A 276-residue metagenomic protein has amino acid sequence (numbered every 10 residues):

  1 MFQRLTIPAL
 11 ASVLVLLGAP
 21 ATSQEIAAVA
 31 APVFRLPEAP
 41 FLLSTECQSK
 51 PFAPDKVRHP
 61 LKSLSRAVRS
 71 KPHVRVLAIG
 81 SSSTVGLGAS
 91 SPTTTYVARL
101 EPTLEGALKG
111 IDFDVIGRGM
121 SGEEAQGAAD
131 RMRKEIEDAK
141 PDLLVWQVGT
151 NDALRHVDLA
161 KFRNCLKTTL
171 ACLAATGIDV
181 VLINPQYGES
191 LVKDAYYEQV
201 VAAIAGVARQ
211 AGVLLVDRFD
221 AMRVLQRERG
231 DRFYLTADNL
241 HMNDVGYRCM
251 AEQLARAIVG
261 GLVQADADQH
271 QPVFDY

Functional and structural regions predicted by a protein language model:
M1-L77, G86-S90, L108-I111, A139 (+3 more regions): N-terminal secretory targeting modules
P54-V57, V76-L77, A89-V97, A125 (+5 more regions): Solvent-exposed, acidic/flexible segments
P72-R75, I111-F113, A139-V145, A174-V181 (+1 more regions): Loop/turn elements at helix/coil->beta-strand transitions in domains of secreted/extracellular proteins
L77-I79, V85, A89, A107-I111 (+2 more regions): Oxyanion-hole/transition-state-stabilizing segment in secreted/luminal serine hydrolases and related acyltransferases
A98-V115: Signal peptide-proximal N-terminal region of secreted/periplasmic/extracellular or secretory-lumen proteins
Q147-T150, T169-A202: Active-site segments of SGNH/GDSL-like serine hydrolases that catalyze O-acetyl group transfer/hydrolysis on lipids
Y187-Y276: Catalytic His-Asp segment of secreted/periplasmic serine-dependent ester chemistry enzymes
